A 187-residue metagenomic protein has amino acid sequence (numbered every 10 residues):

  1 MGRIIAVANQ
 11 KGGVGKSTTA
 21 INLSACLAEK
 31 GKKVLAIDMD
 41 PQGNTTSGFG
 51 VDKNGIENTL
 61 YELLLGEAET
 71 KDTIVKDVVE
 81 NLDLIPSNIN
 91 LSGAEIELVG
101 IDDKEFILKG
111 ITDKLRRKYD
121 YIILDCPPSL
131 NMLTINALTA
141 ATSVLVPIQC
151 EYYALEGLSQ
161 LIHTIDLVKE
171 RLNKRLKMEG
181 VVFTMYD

Functional and structural regions predicted by a protein language model:
M1-D187: P-loop NTP-binding core
